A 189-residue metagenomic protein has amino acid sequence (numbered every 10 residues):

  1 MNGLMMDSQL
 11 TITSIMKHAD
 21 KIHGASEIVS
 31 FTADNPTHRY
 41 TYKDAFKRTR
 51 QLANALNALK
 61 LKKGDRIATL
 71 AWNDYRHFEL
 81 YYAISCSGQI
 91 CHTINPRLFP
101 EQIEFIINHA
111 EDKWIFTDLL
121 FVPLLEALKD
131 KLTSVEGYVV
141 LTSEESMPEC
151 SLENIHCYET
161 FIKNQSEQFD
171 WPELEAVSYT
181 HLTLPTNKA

Functional and structural regions predicted by a protein language model:
N2-M5: A detector for short, charged/polar N-terminal pre-domain segments
D7-V29: A short N-terminal helical cap/helix-turn-helix that marks the beginning of AMP-binding/adenylate-forming
I15-M16, A58-L59, C86-T160, D170 (+1 more regions): Structural core segment of the AMP-binding/adenylate-forming
I28-D74, F78-Y82, F99-E104, C157-T160: Conserved AMP-binding/adenylate-forming core of the ANL superfamily
L80, L125, T180: Aromatic/hydrophobic pocket-lining residues that form π-stacking "cages" and hydrophobic walls in ligand
T180-T186: Conserved small/polar residues in nucleotide/adenosyl-binding loops
